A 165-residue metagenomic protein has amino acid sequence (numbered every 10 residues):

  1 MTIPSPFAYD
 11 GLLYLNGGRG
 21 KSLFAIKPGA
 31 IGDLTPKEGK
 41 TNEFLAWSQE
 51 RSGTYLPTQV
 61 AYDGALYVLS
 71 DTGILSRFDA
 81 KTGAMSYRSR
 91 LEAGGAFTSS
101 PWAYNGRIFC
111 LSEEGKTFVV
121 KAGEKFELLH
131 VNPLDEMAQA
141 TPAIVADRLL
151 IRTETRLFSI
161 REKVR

Functional and structural regions predicted by a protein language model:
M1-R165: Noncatalytic, solvent-exposed loop/strand surfaces of beta-propeller-type extracellular/periplasmic domains
